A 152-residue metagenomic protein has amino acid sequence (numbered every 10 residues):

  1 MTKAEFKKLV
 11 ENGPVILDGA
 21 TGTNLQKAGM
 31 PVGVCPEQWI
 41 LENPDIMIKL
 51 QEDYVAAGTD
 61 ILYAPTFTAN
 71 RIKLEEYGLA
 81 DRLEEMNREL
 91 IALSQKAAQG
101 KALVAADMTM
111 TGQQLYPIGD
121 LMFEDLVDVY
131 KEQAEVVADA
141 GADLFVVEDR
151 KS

Functional and structural regions predicted by a protein language model:
F6-E42, T66-L74, Q99-D125: N-terminal small/glycine-rich loop or linker at the start of catalytic domains across soluble metabolic enzymes
V15-I16, D60-I61, L103-A105, D143-V146: Structural preference for beta-strand elements that scaffold enzyme active sites
G19, Y54, S94, V137 (+1 more regions): Conserved, mostly hydrophobic/aromatic
P44-D53, L121-V136: Short, acidic/polar
K49-P65, A140: Catalytic domains of carbohydrate-active enzymes, especially glycoside hydrolases
A57, E89, L93-A97, V136-A140: Alpha-helical structural signal in soluble globular domains
E75-A102: Alpha-helix-loop-beta-strand connector modules within alpha/beta enzyme cores
K151-S152: Conserved small/polar residues in nucleotide/adenosyl-binding loops
